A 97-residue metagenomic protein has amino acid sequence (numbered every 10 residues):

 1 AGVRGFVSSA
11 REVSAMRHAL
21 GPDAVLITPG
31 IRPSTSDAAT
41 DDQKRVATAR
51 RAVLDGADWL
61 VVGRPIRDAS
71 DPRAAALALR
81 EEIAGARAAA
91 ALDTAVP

Functional and structural regions predicted by a protein language model:
A1-G5, S9-S14, A19-D23, I27 (+1 more regions): Conserved anion-binding
G2, G56, G63: Active-site-proximal glycine-rich helix-loop-beta segment
V7, L60-V61: Conserved beta-strand positions in the central sheet of alpha/beta enzyme cores
S8, T40-K44, R67-D71: Short amphipathic alpha-helical interaction segments
S14-M16, D37-D58, A74-L79: Catalytic cores of alpha/beta
P29, A49, V62-G63: Thr-Gly-centered strand-to-loop micro-motif
R32, P65-I66: Flexible glycine-rich beta->alpha loop in the catalytic core of nucleotide-sugar glycosyltransferases
V53-D55, I66-P97: C-terminal helical cap(s) of enzyme catalytic domains, especially alpha/beta-barrels
